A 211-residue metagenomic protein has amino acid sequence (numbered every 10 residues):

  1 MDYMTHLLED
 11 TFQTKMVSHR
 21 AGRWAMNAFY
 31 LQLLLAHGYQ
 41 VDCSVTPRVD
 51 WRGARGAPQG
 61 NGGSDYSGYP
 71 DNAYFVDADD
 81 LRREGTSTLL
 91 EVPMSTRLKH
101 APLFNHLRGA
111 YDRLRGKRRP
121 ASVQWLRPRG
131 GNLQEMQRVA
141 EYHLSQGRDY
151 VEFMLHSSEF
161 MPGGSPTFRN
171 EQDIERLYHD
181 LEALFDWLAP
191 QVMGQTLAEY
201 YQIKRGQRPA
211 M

Functional and structural regions predicted by a protein language model:
M1-A21, E84: CE4/NodB-like, metal-dependent polysaccharide N-deacetylase domain that modifies extracellular/periplasmic N-acetylated
L7, T11, L33-H37, A183-W187 (+1 more regions): Alpha-helical structural signal in soluble globular domains
F12-K15, G38-Q40, G147-D149, M193: Short loop/turn motifs at secondary-structure junctions
R20-A25, P47, H156-S157, A198-Y201: Short, solvent-exposed turn/loop segments enriched in Gly/Ser/Thr/Pro and often Arg
A21-L144: Active-site-adjacent pocket scaffolds in enzyme catalytic domains
R113-M211: C-terminal domain-boundary segment and adjacent tail
